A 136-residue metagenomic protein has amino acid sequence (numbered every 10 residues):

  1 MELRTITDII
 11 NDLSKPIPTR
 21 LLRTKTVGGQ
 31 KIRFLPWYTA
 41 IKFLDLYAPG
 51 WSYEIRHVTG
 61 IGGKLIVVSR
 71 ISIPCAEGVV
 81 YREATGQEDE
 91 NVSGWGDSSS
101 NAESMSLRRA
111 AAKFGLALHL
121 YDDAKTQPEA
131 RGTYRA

Functional and structural regions predicted by a protein language model:
M1-R33: N-terminal, Lys/Arg- and Ser/Thr-rich interaction peptides
R4-T7, G28, L35-R135: Positively charged, aromatic-enriched nucleic acid-contacting surfaces
